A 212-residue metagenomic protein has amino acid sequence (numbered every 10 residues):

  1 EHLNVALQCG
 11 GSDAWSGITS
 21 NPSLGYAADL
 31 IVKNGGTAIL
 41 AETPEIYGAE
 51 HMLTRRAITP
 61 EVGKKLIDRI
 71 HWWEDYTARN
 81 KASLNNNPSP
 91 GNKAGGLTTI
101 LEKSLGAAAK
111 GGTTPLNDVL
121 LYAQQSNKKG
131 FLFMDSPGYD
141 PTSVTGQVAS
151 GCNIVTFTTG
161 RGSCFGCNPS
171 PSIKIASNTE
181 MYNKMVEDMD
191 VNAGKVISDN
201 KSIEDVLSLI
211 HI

Functional and structural regions predicted by a protein language model:
H2-N4: Short, conserved phosphate-binding/catalytic loop or strand-edge motifs used in phosphoryl-/nucleotidyl-transfer
Q8-S170, K174: Glycine-rich anion/phosphate-binding loop at the beta-strand->alpha-helix junction
P171-I173, N178-S208: A hydrophobic, small-residue-rich beta->alpha segment in the mid-to-C-terminal subdomain of diverse proteins
I210-I212: Conserved small/polar residues in nucleotide/adenosyl-binding loops
